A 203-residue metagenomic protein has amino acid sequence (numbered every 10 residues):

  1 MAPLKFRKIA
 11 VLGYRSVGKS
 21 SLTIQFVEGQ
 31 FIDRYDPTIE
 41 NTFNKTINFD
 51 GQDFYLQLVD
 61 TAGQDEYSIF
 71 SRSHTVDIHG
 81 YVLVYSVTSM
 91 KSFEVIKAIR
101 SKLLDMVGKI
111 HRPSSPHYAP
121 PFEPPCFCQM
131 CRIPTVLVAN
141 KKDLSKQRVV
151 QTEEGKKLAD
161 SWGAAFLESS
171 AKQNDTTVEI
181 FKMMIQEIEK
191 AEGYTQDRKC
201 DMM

Functional and structural regions predicted by a protein language model:
M1-Q196, M203: TRAFAC-class small GTPase G-domain
